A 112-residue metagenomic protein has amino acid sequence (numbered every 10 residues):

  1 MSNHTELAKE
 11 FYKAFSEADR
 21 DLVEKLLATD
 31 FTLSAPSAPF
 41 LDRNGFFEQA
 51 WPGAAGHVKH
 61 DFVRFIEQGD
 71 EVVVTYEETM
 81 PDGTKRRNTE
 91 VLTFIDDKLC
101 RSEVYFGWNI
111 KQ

Functional and structural regions predicted by a protein language model:
N3, S16, S34-P36, G45-Q112: A beta-strand edge to alpha-helix "cap/lid" segment located at domain peripheries
H4, E24-K25: N-terminal helix-cap/turn-to-beta initiation motif at the start of protein domains
K9-S16, L27-A38: Short, solvent-exposed secondary-structure junction/capping segments
A18-L22: Short helix-adjacent coil turns
